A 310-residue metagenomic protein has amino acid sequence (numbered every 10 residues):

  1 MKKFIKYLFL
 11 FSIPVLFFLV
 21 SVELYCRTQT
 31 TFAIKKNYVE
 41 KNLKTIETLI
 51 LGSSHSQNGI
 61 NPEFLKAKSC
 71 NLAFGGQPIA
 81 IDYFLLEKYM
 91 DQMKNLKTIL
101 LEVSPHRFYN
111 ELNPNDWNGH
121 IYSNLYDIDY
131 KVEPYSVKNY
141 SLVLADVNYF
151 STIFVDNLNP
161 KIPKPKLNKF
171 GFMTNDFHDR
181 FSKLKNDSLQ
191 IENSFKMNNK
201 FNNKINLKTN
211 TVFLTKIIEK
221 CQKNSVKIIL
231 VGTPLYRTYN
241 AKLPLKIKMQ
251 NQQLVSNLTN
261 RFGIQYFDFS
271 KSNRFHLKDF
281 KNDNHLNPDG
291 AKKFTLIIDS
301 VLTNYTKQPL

Functional and structural regions predicted by a protein language model:
K6-E23: Hydrophobic membrane-insertion alpha-helices, especially the h-region of bacterial N-terminal signal peptides
C26-T45: Alpha-helical transmembrane signal-anchor/signal-peptide segments
T48-G52, L286: Short hydrophobic beta-strand that contains or immediately precedes a catalytic carboxylate
H55-L142: Membrane-embedded segments
Y89, I99, N282-L310: Histidine-centered active-site loop/cap adjacent to the catalytic His in serine esterases/O-acetyl transfer systems
L112, D116-N224, L310: Secreted/periplasmic serine-hydrolase-like ester/acetyl group-modifying domain
I218-L243: Active-site segments of SGNH/GDSL-like serine hydrolases that catalyze O-acetyl group transfer/hydrolysis on lipids
L235-F267: Substrate-gating cap/lid alpha-helix
